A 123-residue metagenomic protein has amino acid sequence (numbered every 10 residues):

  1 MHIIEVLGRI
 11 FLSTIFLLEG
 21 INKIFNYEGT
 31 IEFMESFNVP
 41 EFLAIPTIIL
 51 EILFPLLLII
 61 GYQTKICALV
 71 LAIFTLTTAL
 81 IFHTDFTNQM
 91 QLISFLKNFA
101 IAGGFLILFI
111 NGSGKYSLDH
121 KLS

Functional and structural regions predicted by a protein language model:
M1-F25, E32, E41-I49, L53 (+1 more regions): Extended, low-polarity transmembrane helix blocks
